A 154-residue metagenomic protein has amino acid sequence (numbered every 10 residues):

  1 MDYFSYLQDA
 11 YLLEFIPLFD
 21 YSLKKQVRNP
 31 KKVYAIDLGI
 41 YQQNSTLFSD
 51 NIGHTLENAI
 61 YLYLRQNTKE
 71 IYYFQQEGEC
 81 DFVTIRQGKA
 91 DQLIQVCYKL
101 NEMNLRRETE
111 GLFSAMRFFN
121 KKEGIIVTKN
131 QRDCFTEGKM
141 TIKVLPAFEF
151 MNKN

Functional and structural regions predicted by a protein language model:
M1-D91: Accessory nucleic acid-recognition modules appended to NTPase machines
S22, Q42, E102, D133 (+1 more regions): Flexible, glycine-rich phosphate/dinucleotide-binding loops and adjacent beta-alpha linkers at cofactor/substrate
L64, I94, G124: Hydrophobic, well-ordered secondary-structure elements that form the walls of internal hydrophobic environments
D91-E102: Active-site ExK catalytic segment of metal-dependent nucleases
N101-E110, N154: Active-site-adjacent loop/helix micro-motif of nuclease/hydrolase catalytic cores
F113-K121: Arginine/glycine-rich "motif VI" loop of SF2 helicases in the C-terminal RecA-like domain
K122-T128: Short, hydrophobic beta-strand segments that form beta-sheet elements in well-ordered domains
N130-N154: Domain-level recognition of nuclease-like catalytic cores that cleave nucleotide substrates
